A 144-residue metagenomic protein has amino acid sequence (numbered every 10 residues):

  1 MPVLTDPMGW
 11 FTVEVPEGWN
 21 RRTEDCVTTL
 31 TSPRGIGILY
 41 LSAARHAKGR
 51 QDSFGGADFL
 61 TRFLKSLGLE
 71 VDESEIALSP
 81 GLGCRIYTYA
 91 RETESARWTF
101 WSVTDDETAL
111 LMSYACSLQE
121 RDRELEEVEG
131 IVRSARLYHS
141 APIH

Functional and structural regions predicted by a protein language model:
P2-D58, R62, A90: Secretory pathway targeting signatures of secreted, lumenal, and periplasmic proteins
V3, W19, G68-V71, A135: Short glycine-aromatic motifs
P7, F59-E107, E129: Signature of long, low-cysteine stretches enriched in small and polar/charged residues
W19, M112-H144: Surface-exposed amphipathic alpha-helical segments
V27-T28, G83, A109-L110: Hydrophobic residues embedded in beta-strands of well-ordered beta-sheets
I36-L41, Y87-A90, V132-H144: Short flexible/disordered coil segments
L39-L41, L110-S113: Active-site-flanking beta-strand signature of metal-NTP-handling nucleotidyl enzymes and homologous cyclase-like
